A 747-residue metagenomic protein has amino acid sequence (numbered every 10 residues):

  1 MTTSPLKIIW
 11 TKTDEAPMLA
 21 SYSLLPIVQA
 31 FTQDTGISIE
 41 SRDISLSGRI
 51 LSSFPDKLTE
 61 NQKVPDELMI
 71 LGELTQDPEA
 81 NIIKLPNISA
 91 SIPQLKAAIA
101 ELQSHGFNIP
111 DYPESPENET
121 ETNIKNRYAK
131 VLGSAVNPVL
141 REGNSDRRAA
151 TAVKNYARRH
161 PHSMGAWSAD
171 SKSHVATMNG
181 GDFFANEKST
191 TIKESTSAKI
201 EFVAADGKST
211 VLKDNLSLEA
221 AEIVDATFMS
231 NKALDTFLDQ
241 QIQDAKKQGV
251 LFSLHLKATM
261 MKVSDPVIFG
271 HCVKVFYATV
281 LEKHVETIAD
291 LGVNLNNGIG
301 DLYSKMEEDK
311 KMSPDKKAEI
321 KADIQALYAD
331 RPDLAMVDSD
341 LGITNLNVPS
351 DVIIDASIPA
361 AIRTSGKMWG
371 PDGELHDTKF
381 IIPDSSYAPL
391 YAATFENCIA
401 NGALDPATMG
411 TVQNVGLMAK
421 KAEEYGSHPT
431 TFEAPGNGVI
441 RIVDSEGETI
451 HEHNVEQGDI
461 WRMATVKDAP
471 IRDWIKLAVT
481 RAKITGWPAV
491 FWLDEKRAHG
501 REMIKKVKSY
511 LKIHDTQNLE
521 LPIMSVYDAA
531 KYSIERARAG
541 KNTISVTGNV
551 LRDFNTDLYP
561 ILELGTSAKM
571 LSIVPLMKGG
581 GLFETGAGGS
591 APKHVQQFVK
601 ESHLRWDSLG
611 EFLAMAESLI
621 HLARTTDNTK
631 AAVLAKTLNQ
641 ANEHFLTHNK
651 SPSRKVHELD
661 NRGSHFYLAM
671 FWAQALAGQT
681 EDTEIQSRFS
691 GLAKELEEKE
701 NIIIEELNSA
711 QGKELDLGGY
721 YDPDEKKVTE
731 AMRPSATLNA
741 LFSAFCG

Functional and structural regions predicted by a protein language model:
T2-G270, T279-K505, Y510, H514-D528 (+5 more regions): Extended, well-ordered protein cores
A677-T680: Ligand-binding pocket scaffold of soluble enzyme catalytic domains
Q686-K694: Short, charged, amphipathic alpha-helical segments
I704-Y721: A glycine-biased, small/acidic residue-tolerant capping/turn segment at secondary-structure junctions
P723-G747: C-terminal accessory extensions/subdomains outside the catalytic/core fold
